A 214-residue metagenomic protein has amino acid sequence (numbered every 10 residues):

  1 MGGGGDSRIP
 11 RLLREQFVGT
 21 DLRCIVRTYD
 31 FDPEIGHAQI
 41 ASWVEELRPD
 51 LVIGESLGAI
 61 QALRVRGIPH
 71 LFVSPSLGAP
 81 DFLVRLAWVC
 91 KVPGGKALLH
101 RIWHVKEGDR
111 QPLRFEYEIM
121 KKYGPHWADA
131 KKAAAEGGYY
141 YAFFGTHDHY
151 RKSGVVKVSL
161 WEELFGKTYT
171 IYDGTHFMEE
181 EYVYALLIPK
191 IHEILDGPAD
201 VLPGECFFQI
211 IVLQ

Functional and structural regions predicted by a protein language model:
M1, I53, F143-G145: Short hydrophobic segments within beta-strands
M1-E46: Active-site catalytic motif of lipid deacylating hydrolases and related acyltransferases
I53-G58, A62: Gly/Ala-rich beta-loop-alpha elbow adjacent to hydrolase catalytic centers
V65: Aromatic pocket-lining residues of Rossmann-like dinucleotide-binding sites
P69-P198: The alpha/beta-hydrolase serine catalytic core
